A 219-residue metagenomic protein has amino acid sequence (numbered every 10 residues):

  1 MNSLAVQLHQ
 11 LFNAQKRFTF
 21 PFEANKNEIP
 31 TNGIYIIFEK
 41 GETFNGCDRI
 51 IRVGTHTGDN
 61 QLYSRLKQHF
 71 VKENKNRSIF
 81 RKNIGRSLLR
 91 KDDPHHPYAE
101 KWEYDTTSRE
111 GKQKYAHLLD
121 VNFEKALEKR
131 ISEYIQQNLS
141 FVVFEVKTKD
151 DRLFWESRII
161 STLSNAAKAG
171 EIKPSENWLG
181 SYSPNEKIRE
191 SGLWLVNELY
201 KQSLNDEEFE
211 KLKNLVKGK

Functional and structural regions predicted by a protein language model:
M1-R130, Y134-K219: GIY-YIG nuclease catalytic motif and its immediate N-terminal context
